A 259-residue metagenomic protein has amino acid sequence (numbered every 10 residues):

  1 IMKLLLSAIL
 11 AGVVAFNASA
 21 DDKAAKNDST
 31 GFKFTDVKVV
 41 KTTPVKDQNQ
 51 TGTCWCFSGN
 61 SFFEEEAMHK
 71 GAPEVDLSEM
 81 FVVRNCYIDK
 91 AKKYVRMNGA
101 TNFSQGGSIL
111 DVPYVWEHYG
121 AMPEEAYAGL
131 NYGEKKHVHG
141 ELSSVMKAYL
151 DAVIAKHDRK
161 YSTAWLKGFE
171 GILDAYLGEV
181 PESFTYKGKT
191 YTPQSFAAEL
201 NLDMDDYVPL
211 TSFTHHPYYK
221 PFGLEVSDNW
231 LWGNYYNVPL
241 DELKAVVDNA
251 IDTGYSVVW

Functional and structural regions predicted by a protein language model:
I1-K23: Bacterial Sec-dependent N-terminal signal peptides
K23-V258: Catalytic-core signature of thiol
